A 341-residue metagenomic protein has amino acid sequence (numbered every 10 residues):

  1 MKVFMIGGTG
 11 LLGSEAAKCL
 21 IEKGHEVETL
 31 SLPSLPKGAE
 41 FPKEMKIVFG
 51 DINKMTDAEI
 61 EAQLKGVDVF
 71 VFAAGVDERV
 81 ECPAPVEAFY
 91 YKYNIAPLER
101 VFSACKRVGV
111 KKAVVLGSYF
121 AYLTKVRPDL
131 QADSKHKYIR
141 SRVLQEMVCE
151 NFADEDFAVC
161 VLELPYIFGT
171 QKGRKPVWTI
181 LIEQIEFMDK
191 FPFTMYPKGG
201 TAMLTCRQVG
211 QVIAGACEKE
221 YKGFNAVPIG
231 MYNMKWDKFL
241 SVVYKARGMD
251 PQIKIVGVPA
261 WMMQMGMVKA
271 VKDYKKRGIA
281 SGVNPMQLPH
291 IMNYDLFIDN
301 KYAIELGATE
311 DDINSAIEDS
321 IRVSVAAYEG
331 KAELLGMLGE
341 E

Functional and structural regions predicted by a protein language model:
V3-K23: N-terminal Rossmann NAD(P)H-binding glycine-rich loop of SDR-like oxidoreductase domains
K46-A96, R100: NAD(P)H-binding glycine-rich loop region in Rossmannoid oxidoreductase-like domains and their noncatalytic homologs
A96-R140, C160: Conserved Rossmann-fold NAD(P)-dependent oxidoreductase catalytic core, especially the SDR/UDP-sugar
V148-G173: Conserved beta-loop-beta element that borders a ligand/cofactor-binding pocket
G169-I182, A216-V227, M249-P251: Glycine/proline-rich active-site loop of Rossmann-fold NAD(P)-dependent oxidoreductases
E183-L204: A conserved pocket-lining segment of Rossmann-fold NAD(P)-dependent short-chain dehydrogenase/reductase
L240-L296: Terminal hydrophobic/aromatic helix or amphipathic segment near a protein terminus
Y294-E341: Amphipathic terminal alpha-helices
